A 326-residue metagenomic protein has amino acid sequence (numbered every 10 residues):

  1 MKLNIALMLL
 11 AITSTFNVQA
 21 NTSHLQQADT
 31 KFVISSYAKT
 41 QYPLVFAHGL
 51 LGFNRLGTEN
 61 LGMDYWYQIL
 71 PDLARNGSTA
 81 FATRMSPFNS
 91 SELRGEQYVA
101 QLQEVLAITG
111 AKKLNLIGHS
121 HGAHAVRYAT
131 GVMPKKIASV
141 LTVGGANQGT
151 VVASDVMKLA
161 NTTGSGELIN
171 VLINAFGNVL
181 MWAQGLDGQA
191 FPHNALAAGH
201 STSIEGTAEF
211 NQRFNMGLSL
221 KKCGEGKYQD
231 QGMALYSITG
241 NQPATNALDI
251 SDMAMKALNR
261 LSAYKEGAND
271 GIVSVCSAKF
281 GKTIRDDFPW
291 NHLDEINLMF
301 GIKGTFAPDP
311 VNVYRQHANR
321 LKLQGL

Functional and structural regions predicted by a protein language model:
K2-M8: Sec-dependent signal peptide recognition, specifically the positively charged N-region followed immediately by
T13-N17: N-terminal signal peptide c-region/cleavage motif recognized by signal peptidases
V18-T22: Boundary at the C-terminal end of the N-terminal hydrophobic targeting segment
S23-Y42: N-terminal low-complexity, Pro/Thr/Ser-rich intrinsically disordered segments that act as propeptides or flexible
S36-L114: Active-site catalytic motif of lipid deacylating hydrolases and related acyltransferases
H48, E96-G206, D270: Serine-dependent carboxylesterase/thioesterase catalytic core of lipase-like alpha/beta-hydrolase/SGNH enzymes
Q184-N246: Serine-hydrolase catalytic core
K221-L326: C-terminal catalytic-base region of ester-bond hydrolases, centering on the histidine of the charge-relay
